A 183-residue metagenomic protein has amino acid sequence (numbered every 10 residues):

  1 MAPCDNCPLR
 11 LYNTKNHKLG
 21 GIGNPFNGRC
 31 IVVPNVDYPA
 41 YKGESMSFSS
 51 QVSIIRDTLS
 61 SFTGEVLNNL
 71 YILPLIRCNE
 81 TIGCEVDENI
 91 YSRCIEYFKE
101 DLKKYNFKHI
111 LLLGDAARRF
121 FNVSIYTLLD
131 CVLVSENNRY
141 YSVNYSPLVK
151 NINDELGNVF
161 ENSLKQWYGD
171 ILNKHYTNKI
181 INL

Functional and structural regions predicted by a protein language model:
M1-L183: A polyanion-binding, active-site-adjacent surface
